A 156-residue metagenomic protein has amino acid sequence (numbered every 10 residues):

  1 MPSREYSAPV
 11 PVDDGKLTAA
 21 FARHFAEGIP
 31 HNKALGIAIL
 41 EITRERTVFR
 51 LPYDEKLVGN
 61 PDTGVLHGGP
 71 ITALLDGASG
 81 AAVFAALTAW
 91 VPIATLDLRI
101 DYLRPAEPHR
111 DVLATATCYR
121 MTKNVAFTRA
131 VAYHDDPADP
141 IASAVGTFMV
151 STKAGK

Functional and structural regions predicted by a protein language model:
P2-K16, A106-H109, L113-K156: HotDog/MaoC-like acyl-thioester-processing domains
A8-P30: N-proximal, solvent-exposed amphipathic alpha-helical segments enriched in charged/polar residues
A22-G36, L40-R44: N-terminal structural module
K33-L35, E45-T47, P92-L98, R110 (+2 more regions): A generic structural signal for short beta-strands and their flanking turns/coil linkers
G36-L66: Catalytic strand-loop segment that frames the active site of acyl-thioester-processing enzymes
L51-Y53, Y102, V150: Hydrophobic residues in beta-strands and at strand termini
D62-D76, G80-A81: Compact, glycine-rich, soluble single-domain proteins
L66, A82-L113, C118: Hydrophobic beta-strand-centered segment that forms part of the acyl-chain substrate-binding groove
